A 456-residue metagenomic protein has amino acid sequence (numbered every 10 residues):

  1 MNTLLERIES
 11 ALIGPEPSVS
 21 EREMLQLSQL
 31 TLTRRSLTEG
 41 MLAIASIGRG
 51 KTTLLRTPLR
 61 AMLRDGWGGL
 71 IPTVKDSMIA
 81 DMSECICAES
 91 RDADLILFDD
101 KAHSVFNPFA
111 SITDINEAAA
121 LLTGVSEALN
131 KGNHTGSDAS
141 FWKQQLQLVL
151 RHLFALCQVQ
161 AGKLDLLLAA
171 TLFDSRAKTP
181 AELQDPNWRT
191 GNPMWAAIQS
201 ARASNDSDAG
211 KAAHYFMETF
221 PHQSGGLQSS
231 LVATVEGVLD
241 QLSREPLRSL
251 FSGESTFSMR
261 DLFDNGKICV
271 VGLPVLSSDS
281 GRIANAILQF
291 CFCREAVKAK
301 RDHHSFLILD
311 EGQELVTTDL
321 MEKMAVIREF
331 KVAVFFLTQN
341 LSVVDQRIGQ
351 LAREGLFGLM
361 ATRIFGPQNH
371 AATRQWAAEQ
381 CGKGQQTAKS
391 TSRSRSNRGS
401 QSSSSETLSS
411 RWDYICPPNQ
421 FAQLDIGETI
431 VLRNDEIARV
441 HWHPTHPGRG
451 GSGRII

Functional and structural regions predicted by a protein language model:
N2-S28, L32-V332, R411, C416-G450 (+1 more regions): P-loop NTPase motor domains
M324-R433: Conserved ATP-driven motor cores of ASCE-family P-loop NTPases powering translocation/secretion/packaging/pilus
